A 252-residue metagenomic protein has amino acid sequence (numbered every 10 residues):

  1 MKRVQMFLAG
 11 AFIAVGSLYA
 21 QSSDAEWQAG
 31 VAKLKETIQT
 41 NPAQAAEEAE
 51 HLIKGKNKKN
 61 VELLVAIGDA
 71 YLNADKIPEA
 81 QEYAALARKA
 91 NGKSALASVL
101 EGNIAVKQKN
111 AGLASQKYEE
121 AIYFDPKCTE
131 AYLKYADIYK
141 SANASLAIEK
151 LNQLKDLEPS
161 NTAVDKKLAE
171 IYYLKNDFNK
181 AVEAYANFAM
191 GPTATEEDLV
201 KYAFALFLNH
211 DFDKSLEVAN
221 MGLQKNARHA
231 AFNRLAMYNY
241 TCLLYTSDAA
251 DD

Functional and structural regions predicted by a protein language model:
L8, L18-A85, K89: N-terminal leader/linker segments that initiate helical-solenoid repeat arrays
I38, L72, V99, V106 (+4 more regions): Position-specific recognition of the canonical hydrophobic site in helix A of tetratricopeptide repeat
N41-Q44, D75-Y83, Q108-K117, A142-K150 (+3 more regions): Structural signature of tandem alpha-helical TPR/SEL1-like repeats, specifically the intra-repeat loop/turn
I53-G55, A85-K89, E120-Y123, Q153-D156 (+2 more regions): Conserved structural position within tetratricopeptide repeats
Y245-D252: Conserved small/polar residues in nucleotide/adenosyl-binding loops
